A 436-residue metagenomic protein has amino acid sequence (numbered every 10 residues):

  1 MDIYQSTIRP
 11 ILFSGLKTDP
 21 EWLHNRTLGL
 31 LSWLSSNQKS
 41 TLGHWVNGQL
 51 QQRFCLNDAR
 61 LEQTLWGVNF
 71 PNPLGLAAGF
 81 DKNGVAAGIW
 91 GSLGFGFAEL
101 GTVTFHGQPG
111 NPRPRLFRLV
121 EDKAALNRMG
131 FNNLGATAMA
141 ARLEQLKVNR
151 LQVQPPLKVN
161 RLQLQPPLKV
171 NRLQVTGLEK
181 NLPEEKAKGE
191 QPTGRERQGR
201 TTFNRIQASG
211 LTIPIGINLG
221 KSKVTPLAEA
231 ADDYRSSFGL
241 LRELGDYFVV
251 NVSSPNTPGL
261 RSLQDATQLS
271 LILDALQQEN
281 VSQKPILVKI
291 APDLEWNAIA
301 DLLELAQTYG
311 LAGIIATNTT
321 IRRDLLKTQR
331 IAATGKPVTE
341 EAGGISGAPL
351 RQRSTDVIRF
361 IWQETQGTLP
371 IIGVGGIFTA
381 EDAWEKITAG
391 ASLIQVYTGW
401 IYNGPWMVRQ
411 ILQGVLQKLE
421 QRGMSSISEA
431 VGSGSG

Functional and structural regions predicted by a protein language model:
M1-L151, T212: N-terminal capping/small domains of soluble enzymes
H44-N57, V252-D265, Q307-G367: Glycine/Thr-rich beta-alpha phosphate-binding loop at enzyme active sites
A78-D81, N218-G220, I290-W296, G367-E381: Glycine-rich beta-to-alpha transition loops that act as phosphate-gripper elements at the mouths of alpha/beta enzyme
V85-W90, L294-A306, F378-I394: Catalytic cores of alpha/beta
E99-F105, G313-I321, W384-Q410: Glycine-rich phosphate-binding active-site loops on the catalytic face of alpha/beta enzymes
G110-K123, L325-E340, I401-M424: C-terminal helical cap(s) of enzyme catalytic domains, especially alpha/beta-barrels
A124-L126, L134-T137, R142-L146, R150 (+4 more regions): Alpha-helix-loop-beta-strand connector modules within alpha/beta enzyme cores
S222-Y234, S262, V288-Q307: Active-site glycine- and acidic-residue-rich loops that bind and position anionic ligands or nucleotide-like cofactors
